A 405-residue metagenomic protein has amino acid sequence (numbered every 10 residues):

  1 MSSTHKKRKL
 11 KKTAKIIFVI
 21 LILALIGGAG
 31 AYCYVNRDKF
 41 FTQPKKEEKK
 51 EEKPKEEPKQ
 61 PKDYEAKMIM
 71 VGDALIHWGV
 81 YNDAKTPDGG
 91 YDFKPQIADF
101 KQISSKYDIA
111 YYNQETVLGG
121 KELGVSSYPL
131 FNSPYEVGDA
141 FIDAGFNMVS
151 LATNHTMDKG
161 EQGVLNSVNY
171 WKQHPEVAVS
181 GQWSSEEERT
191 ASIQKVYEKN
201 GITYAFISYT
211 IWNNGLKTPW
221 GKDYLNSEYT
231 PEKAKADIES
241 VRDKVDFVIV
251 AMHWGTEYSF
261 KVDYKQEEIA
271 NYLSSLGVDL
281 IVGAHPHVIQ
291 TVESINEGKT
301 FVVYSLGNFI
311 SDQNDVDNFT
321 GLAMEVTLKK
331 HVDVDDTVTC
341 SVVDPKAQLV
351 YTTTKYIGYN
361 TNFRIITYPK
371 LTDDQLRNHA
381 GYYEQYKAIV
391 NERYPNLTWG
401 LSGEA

Functional and structural regions predicted by a protein language model:
M1-T13: N-terminal Lys/Arg-rich, disordered targeting/topogenic segments
S2, I16-F18, A24-A405: Acidic, metal/ion-coordinating pockets
